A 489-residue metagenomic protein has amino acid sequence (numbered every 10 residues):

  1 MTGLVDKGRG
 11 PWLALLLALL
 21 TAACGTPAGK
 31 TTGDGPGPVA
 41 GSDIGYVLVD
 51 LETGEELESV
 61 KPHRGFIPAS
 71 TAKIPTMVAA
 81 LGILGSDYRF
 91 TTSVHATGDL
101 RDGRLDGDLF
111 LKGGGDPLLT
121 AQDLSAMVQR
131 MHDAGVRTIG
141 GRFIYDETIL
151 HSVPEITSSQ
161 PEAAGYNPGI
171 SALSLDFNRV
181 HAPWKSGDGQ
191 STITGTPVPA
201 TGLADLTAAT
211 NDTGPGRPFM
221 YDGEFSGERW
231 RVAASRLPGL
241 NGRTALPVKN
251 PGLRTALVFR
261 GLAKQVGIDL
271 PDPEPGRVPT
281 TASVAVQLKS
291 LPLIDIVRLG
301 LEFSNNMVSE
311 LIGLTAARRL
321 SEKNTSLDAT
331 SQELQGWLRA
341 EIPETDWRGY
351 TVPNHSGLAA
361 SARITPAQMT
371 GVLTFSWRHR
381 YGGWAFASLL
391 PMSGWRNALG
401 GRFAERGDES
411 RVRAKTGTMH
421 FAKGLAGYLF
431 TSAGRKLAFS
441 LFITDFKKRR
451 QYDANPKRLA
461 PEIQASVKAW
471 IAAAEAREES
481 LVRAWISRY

Functional and structural regions predicted by a protein language model:
T2-L13: Bacterial N-terminal signal peptides that target proteins for export
L13-A22: Bacterial N-terminal signal peptides
C24-T71, D87-T91, S125-A134: Beta-lactamase-like hydrolase cores
S42-I44, L48, E224-A234, A438: Short coil-to-beta-strand
L57-S59, T120, G313-Y489: Small-residue-rich helix-loop
S70, I74-A80, R229-A234, G252-L262 (+7 more regions): Active-site-proximal alpha-helical segments within enzyme catalytic domains
I83-R348, A433, Q451-Y489: Conserved serine DD-peptidase/penicillin-binding transpeptidase domain and beta-lactam-recognizing active-site
